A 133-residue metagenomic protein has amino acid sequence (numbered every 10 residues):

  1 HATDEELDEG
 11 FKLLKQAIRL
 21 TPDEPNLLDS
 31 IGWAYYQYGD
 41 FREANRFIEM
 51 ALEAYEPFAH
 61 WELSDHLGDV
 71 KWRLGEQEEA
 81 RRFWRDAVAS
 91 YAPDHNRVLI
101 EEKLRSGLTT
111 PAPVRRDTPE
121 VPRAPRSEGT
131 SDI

Functional and structural regions predicted by a protein language model:
A2-Q16, G39-M50, E76-F83: Structural signature of tandem alpha-helical TPR/SEL1-like repeats, specifically the intra-repeat loop/turn
T3, Q37, R73, S106-T110: Register position in tetratricopeptide repeats
K15-R19, L52-E53, A89: Conserved structural position within tetratricopeptide repeats
P22, E56-F58, A92: Short coil turns that delineate tetratricopeptide repeat
S30, H66, I100-K103: Canonical tetratricopeptide repeat
W72, Q77-H95: TPR/TPR-like (Sel1-like) alpha-helical repeat modules
